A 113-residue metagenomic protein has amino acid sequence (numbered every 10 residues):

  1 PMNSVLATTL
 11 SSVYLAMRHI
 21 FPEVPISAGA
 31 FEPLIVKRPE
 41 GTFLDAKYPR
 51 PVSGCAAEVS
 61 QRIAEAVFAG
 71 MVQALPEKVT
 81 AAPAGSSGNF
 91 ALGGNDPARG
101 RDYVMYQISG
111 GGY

Functional and structural regions predicted by a protein language model:
P1-Y113: Glycine/proline-enriched, intrinsically flexible loops and inter-domain linkers
